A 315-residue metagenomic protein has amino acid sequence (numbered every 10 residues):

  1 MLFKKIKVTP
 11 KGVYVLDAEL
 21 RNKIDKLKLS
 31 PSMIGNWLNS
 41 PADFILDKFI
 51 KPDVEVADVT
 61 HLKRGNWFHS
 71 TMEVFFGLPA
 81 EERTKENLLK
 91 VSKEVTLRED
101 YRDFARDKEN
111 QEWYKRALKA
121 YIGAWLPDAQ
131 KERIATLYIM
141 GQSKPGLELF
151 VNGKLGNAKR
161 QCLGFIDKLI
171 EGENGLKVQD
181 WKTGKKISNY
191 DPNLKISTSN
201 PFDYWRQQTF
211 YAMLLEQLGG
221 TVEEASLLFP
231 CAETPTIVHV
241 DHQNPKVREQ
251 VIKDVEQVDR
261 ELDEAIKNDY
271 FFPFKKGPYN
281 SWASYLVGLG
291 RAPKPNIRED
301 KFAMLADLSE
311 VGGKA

Functional and structural regions predicted by a protein language model:
M1-A18, K23, L27, N36-L38 (+2 more regions): Nuclease-adjacent, charged terminal/linker segments that flank catalytic cores
E19-K26, A42-E55, R98, K186-L194 (+1 more regions): Short amphipathic alpha-helical segments and their helix-coil junctions
L27-E81, Q111-K115, E148, S284: Nuclease catalytic cores
I45-K51, K182-I187, L228-H239: Short acidic (Asp/Glu) and glycine-rich catalytic loops that position anionic groups and cofactors
I50, M72-A80, L155, I170 (+3 more regions): Hydrophobic/aromatic-lined pockets within catalytic cores
W67-L149: A non-catalytic, helix-rich entry segment at domain boundaries
M140-G141, G146-Q207, L218: Non-catalytic protein-protein interaction segments used by genome-maintenance enzymes to assemble and couple activities
W205, A212-A315: Metal-dependent nuclease catalytic regions and adjoining charged, substrate-binding loops involved in nucleic-acid end
